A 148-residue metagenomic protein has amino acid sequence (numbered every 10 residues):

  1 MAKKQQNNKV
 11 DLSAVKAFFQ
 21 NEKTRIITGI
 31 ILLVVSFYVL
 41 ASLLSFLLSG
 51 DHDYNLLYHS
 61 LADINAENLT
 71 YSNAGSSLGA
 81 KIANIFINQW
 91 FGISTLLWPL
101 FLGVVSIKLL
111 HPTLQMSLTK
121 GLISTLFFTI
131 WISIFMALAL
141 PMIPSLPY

Functional and structural regions predicted by a protein language model:
M1-Y148: Alpha-helical transmembrane segments used as membrane anchors
